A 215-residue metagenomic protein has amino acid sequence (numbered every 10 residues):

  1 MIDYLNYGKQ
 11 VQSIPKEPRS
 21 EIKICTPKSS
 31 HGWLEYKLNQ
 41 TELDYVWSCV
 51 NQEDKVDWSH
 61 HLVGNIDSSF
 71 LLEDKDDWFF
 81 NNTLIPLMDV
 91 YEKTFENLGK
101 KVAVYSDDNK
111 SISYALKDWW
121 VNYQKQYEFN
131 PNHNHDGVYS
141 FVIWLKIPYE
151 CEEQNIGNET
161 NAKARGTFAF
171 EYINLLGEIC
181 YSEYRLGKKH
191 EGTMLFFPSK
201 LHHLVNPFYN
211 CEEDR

Functional and structural regions predicted by a protein language model:
M1, D214-R215: Short intrinsically disordered, low-complexity coil segments enriched in acidic
M1-S113, D118-N130, A164: Non-heme Fe(II)/2-oxoglutarate
S29-W33, S140, R215: Short hydrophobic/aromatic beta-strand or adjacent loop that forms the aromatic wall/cage of a ligand/substrate-binding
A115-F196, N206, D214: Catalytic core of non-heme Fe(II) oxygenases with the double-stranded beta-helix
L201-L204: Short, charged beta-turn/beta-strand-edge "cap" motif at the junction between a beta-strand and an adjacent loop
